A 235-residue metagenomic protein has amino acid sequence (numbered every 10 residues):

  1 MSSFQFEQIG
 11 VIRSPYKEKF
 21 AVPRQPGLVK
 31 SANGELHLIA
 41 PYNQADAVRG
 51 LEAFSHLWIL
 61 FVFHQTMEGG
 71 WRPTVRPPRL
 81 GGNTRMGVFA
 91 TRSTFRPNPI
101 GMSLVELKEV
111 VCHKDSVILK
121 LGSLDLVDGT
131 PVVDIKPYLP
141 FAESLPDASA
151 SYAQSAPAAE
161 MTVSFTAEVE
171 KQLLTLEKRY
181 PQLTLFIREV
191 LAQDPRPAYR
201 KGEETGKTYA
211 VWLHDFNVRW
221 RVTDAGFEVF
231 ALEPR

Functional and structural regions predicted by a protein language model:
M1-A45, L51-A53, P140-V190: Arg/Lys-rich, positively charged N-terminal/basic patches that mediate binding to nucleic acids
S2-Q8, F95-V105, H214: Short coil-to-beta-strand transition motifs
K17, V110-S116, A225: Short, conserved beta-turn/loop elements at beta-strand boundaries and strand-helix junctions
R49-G101, L191-Q193, R200-E204: Active-site-adjacent substructure of cysteine-protease-like catalytic cores
K114-L124, V229-F230: Short, solvent-exposed secondary-structure boundary/capping segments
L119-A153: Flexible glycine-rich active-site/ligand-binding loops centered on an Asp-His dyad
N217, V222-R235: Enriched for short, Lys/Arg-rich terminal
